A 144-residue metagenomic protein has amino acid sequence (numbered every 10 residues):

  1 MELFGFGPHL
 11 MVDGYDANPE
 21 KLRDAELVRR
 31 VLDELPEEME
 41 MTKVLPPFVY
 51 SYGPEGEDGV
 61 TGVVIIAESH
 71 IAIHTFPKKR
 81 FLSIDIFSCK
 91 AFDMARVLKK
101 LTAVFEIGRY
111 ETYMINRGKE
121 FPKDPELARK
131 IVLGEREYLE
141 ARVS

Functional and structural regions predicted by a protein language model:
M1-S144: Polybasic/polar functional segments that serve as interface/processing modules
